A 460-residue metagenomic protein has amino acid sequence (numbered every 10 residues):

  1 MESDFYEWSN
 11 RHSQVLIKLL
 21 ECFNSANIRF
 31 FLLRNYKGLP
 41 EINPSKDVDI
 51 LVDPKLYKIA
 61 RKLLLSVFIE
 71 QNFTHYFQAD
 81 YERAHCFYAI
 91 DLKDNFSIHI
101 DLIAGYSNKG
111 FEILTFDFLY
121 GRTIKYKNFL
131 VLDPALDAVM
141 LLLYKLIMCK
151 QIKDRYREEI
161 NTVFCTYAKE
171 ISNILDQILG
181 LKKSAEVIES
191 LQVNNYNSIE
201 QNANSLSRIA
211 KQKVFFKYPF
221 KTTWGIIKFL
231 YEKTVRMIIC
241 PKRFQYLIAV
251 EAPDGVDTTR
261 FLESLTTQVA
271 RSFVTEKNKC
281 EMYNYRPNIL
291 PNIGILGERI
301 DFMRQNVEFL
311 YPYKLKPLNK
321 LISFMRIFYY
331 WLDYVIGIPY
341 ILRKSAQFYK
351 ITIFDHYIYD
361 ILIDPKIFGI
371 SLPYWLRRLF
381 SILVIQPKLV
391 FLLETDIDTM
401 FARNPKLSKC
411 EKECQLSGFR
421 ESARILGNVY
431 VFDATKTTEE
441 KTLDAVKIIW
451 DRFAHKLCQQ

Functional and structural regions predicted by a protein language model:
E2-K46, V52-Y246: Conserved NTP-donor binding/palm subdomain of two-metal-ion nucleotidyltransferases/polymerases, i.e., the charged
D49-L51, T352, V390-L392, V429: Short, well-ordered beta-strand core segments
I98, I385-K388, I425-N428: Short glycine-/polar-rich loops that comprise or flank the Walker A/P-loop and associated switch/sensor motifs
R208-F220, D398-Q460: NTP-dependent small-molecule kinase module
K242-T267: Walker A (P-loop) phosphate-binding motif
S272-I293: Short beta-strand-centered segment that lines the nucleotide-binding/catalytic pocket of NTP-utilizing
P287-F368, Y374: ATP-dependent small-molecule kinase phosphotransfer cores that center on conserved nucleotide phosphate-binding segments
H356-S422, A434: A glycine- and Lys/Arg-enriched "phosphate-lid" helix/loop adjacent to the NTP-binding pocket of small-molecule kinases
